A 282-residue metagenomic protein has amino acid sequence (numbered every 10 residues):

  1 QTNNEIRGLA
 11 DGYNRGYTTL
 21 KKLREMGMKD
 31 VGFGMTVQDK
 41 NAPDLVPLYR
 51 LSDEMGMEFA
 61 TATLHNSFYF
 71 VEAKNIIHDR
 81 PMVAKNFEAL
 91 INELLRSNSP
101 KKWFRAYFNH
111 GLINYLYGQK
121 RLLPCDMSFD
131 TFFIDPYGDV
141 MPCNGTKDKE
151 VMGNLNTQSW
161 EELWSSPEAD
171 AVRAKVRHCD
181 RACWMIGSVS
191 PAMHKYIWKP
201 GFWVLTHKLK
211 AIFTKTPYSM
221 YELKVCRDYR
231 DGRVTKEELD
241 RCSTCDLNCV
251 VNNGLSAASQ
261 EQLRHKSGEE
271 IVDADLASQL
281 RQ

Functional and structural regions predicted by a protein language model:
Q1-T131, D135-M141, G145-V151, D240 (+4 more regions): Radical SAM enzyme [4Fe-4S]-AdoMet core and its adjacent flexible, acidic and glycine-rich loops/tails across
L122, V140-Q282: Flexible mid-to-C-terminal extensions adjoining Fe-S/redox cofactors in radical SAM and related proteins
